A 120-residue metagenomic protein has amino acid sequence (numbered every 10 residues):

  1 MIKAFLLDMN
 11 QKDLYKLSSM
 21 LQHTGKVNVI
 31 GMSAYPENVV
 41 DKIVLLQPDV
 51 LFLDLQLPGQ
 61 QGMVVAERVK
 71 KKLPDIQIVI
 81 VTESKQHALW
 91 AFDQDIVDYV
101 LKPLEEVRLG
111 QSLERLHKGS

Functional and structural regions predicted by a protein language model:
D8, D54-L55: Active-site residues of response regulator receiver
M9-G31: Two-component/phosphorelay signaling modules centered on CheY-like receiver
M32-V50: Acidic, metal-coordinating helix/loop segments flanking the phosphotransfer/catalytic sites of two-component signaling
P58: The feature encodes the CheY-like receiver
M63-L73: Short amphipathic alpha-helix used as the core "switch/output" element in two-component signaling
V64, K85-L101: Alpha4 helix (beta4-alpha4-beta5 surface) of REC/receiver domains from two-component response regulators
D75-Q86: A short, hydrophobic beta-strand element within the central beta-sheet of small alpha/beta folds
L104-E114: C-terminal output helix
